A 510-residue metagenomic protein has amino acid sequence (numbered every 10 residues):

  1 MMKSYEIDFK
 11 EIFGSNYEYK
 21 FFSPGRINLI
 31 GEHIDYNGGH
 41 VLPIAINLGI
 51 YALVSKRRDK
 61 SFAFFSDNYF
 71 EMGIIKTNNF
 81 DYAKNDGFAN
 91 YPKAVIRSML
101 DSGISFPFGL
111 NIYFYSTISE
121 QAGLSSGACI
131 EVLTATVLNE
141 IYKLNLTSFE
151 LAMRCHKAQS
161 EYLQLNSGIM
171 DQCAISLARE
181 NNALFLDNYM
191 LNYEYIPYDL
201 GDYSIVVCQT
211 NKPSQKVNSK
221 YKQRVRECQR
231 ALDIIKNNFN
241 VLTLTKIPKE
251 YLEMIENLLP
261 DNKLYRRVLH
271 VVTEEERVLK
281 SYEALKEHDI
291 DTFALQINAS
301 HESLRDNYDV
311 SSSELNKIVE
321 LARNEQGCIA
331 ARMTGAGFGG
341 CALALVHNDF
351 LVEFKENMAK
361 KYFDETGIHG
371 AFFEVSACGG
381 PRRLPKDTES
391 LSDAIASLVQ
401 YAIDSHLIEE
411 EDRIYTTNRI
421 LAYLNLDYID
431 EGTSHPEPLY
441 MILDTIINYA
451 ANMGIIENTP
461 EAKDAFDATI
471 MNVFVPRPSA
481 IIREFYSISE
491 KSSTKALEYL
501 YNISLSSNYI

Functional and structural regions predicted by a protein language model:
M1-R26, I30, Y51-N90, L100 (+2 more regions): C-terminal nucleotide
Y17, D35-H40, T77-N85, S116-L124 (+2 more regions): A short glycine/serine-rich beta->alpha loop
G38-A45, R224-V225: Short Gly/aromatic-enriched secondary-structure transition segments
A45-N47, L124-L144, L343-V346: DPxDG-like acidic metal-binding loop motif
I96-S119: Glycine- and acidic-rich phosphate- and metal-coordinating loops
D101-G109, L138-R154, H347-K361, E365-T366: Phosphate-handling active-site elements
N145-Y193, A331-T334: Alpha/beta catalytic cores of group-transfer enzymes, especially the acyltransferase/condensing modules of polyketide
